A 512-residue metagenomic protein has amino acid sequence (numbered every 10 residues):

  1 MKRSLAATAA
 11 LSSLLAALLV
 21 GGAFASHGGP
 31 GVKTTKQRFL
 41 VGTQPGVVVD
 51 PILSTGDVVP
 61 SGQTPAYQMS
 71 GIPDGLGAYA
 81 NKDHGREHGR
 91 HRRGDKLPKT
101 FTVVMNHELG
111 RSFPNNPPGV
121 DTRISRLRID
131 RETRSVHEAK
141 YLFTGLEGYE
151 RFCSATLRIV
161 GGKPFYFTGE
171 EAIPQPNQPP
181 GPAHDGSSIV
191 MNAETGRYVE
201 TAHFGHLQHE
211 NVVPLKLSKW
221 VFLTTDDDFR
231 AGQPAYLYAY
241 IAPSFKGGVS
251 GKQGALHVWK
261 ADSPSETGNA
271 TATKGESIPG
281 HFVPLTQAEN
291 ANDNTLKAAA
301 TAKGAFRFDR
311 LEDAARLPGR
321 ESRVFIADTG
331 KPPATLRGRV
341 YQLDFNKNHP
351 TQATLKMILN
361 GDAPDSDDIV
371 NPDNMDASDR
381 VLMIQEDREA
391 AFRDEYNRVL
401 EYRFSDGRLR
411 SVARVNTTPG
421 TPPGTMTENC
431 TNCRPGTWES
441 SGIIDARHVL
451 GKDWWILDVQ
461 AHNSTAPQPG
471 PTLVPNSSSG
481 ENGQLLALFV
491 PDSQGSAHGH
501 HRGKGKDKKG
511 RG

Functional and structural regions predicted by a protein language model:
M1-A10: Bacterial N-terminal signal peptides that target proteins for export
L5-A6, R93, G505: Sequence-pattern detector for short linear motifs and compositional/periodic biases rather than a specific fold
A9-G21: Bacterial N-terminal signal peptides
G21-H498: Sequence/structural signature of beta-propeller domains
A497-G512: Soluble extracellular-acting proteins and domains
